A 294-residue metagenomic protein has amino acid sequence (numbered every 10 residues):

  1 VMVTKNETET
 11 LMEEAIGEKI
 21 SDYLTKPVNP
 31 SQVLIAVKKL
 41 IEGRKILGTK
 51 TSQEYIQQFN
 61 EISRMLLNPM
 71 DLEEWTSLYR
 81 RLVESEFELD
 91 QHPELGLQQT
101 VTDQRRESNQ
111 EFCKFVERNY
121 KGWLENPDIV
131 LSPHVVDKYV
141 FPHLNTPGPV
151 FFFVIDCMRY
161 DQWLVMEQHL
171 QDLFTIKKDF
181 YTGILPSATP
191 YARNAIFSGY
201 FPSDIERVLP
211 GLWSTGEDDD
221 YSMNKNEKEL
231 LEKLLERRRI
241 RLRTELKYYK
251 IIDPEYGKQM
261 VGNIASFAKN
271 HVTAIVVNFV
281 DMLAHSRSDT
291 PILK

Functional and structural regions predicted by a protein language model:
N6-D22: Alpha4 helix (beta4-alpha4-beta5 surface) of REC/receiver domains from two-component response regulators
T8-E9, R159-W163, D281-H285: Flexible loop/turn segments at secondary-structure boundaries
T10, V37-T51: The C-terminal output helix
V28-V37: C-terminal output helix
L47-R118, L124, D128, Q168-T175 (+1 more regions): His/Asp/Glu-rich, glycine-adjacent segments that coordinate divalent cations and/or stabilize oxyanion chemistry on
D128-Y191: Segments forming glycine/polar-rich beta-alpha architectures that bind adenosine-containing cofactors
